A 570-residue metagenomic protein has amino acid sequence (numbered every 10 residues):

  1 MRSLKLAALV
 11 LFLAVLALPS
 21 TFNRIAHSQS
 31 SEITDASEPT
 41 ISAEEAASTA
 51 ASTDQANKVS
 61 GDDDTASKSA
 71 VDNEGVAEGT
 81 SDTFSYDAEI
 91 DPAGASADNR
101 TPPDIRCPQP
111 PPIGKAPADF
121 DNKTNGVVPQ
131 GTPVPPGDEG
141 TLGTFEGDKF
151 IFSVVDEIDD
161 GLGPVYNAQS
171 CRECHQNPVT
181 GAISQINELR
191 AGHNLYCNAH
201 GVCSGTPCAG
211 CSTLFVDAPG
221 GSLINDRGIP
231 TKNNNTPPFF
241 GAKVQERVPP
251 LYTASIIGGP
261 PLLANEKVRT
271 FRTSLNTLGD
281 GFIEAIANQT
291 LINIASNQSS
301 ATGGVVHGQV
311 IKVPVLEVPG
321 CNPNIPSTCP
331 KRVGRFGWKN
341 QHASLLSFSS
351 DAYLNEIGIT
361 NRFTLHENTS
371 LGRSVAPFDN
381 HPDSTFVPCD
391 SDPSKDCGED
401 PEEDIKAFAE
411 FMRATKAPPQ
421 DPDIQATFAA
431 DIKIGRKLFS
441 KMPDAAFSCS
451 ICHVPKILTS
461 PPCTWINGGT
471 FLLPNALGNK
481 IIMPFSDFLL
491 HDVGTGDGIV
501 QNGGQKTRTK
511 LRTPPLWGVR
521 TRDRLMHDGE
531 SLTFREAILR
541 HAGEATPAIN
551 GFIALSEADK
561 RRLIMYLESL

Functional and structural regions predicted by a protein language model:
M1-K5: Positively charged n-region of N-terminal signal peptides that target proteins for export
A7-S20: Bacterial N-terminal signal peptides
S20, H27-T34, E38-E45, S52 (+1 more regions): Periplasmic c-type cytochrome electron-transfer domains
